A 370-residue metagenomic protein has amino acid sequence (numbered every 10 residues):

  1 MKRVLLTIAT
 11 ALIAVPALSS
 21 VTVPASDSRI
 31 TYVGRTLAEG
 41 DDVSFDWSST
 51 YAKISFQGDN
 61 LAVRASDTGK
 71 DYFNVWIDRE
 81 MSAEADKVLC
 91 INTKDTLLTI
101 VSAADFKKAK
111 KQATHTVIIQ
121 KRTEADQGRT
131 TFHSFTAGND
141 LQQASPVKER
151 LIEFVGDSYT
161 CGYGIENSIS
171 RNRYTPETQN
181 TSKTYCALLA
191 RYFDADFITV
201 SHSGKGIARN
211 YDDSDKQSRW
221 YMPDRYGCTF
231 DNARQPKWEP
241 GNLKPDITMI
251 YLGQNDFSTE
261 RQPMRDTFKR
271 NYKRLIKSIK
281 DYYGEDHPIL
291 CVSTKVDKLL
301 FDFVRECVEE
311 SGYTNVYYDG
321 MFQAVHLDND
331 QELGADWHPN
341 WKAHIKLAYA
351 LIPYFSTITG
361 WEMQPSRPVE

Functional and structural regions predicted by a protein language model:
M1-T22: Bacterial Sec-dependent N-terminal signal peptides
L5, I169-R173, D266-T267, C307-V308: Glycine-rich, phosphate-binding/catalytic loops in enzymes
A17-V155, Y159-T178, M363-E370: N-terminal secretory targeting modules
S49, R122-D126, I165, R171-P263 (+2 more regions): Conserved SGNH/GDSL esterase-like catalytic core that processes O-acyl groups on lipids and polysaccharides
K111, Q142-P146, C186, A190-T199 (+1 more regions): Secondary-structure boundary elements
L151, D196, H287-P288: Proline-centered loop/turn at the N-terminus of a beta-strand
F154, F197-T199, N315-G320: Conserved beta-strand scaffold positions in the cores of enzyme catalytic domains, especially in NTP/NDP-utilizing
P223-P368: Alpha-helical cap/lid subdomain in secreted, periplasmic, or secretory-pathway luminal O-acyl-processing enzymes
